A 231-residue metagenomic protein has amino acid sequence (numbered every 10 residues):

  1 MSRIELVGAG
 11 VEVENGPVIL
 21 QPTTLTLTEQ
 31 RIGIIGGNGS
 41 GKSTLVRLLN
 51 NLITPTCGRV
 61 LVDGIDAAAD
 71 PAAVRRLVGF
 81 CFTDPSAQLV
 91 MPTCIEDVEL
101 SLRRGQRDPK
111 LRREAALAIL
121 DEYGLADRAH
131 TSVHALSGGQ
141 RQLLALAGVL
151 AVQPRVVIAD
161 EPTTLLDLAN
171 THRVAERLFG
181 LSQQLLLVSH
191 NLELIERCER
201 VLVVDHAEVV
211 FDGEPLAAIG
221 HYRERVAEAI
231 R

Functional and structural regions predicted by a protein language model:
I35-G37: The feature captures the beta-strand-to-loop junction immediately N-terminal to the Walker
N50: Helix-to-loop junction immediately C-terminal to a conserved catalytic motif
G58-A69, V74: Conserved ABC transporter NBD signature motif
K110-R128: Conserved ABC ATPase "signature" region
S132-L136, Q140: Conserved ABC ATPase signature
V157-E161: Catalytic Walker B motif of ABC-type/P-loop ATPase nucleotide-binding domains
E208-R231: Conserved beta-strand-loop-alpha-helix hinge in the C-terminal portion of ABC ATPase nucleotide-binding domains
